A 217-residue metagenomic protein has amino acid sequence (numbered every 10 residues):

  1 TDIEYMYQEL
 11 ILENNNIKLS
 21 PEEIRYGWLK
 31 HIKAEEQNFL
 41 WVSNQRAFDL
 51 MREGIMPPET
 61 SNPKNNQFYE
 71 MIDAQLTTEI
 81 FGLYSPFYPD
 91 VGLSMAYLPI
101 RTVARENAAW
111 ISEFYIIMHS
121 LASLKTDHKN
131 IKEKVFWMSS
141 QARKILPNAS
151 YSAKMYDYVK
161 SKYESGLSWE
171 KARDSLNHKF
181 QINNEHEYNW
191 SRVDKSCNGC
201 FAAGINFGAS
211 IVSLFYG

Functional and structural regions predicted by a protein language model:
T1-S112: Active-site cavity-forming subdomains of large catalytic enzyme subunits
A47-Y69, T78-Y88, Y97-T102, I116-G217: Accessory "access/gating" subregions that flank catalytic or transport cores
